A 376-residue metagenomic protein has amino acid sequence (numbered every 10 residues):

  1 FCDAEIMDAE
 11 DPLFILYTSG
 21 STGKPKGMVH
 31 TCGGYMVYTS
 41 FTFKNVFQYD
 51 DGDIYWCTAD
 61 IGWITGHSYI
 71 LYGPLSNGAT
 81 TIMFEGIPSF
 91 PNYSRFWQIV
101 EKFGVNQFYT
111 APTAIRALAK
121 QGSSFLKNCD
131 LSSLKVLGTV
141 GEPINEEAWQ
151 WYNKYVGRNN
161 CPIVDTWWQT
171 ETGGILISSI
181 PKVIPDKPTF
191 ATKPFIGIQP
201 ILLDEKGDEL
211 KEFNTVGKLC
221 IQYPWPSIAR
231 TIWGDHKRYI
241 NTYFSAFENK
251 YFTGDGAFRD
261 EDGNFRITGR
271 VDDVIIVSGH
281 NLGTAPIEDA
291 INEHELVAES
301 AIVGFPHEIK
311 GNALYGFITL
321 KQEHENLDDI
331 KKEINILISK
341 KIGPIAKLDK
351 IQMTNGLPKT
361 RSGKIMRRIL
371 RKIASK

Functional and structural regions predicted by a protein language model:
F1-Y17, K24, Q48-I54: Conserved pre-ATP/AMP-binding loop-to-beta segment of ANL
A4-M7, K187-P194, L210, T242 (+1 more regions): Short Gly/Pro-enriched turn/cap motifs at secondary-structure boundaries
P12, T18-S21, F43, Y55 (+8 more regions): Conserved S/T- and glycine-rich ATP-binding loop of Class I adenylate-forming
M36-I54, I64-Q107, K120-S123: Conserved AMP-binding/adenylation subdomain of ANL enzymes
D60, G141, W168, T192 (+2 more regions): Active-site glycine-centered loops adjacent to acidic/histidine catalytic or metal-binding residues that shape
S76-A79, N106-T110, A119-P188, Q199: Gly/Ser/Thr-rich phosphate-binding loop
E101, F108, W225, R230-G234 (+5 more regions): AMP-binding/adenylate-forming catalytic core of the ANL superfamily
K193-G197, D208-Y243, L282-T284: Conserved ATP/PPi-binding loop(s) of AMP-dependent carboxylate-activating enzymes
